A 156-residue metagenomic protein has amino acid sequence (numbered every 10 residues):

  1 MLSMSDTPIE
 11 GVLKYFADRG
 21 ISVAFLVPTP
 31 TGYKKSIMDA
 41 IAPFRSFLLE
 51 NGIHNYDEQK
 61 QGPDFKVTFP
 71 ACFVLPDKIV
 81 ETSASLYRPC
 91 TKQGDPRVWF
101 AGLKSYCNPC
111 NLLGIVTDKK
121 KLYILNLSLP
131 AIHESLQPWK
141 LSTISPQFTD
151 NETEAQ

Functional and structural regions predicted by a protein language model:
M1-Q156: Intrinsically disordered, charged low-complexity linkers and terminal tails that flank or connect structured domains
